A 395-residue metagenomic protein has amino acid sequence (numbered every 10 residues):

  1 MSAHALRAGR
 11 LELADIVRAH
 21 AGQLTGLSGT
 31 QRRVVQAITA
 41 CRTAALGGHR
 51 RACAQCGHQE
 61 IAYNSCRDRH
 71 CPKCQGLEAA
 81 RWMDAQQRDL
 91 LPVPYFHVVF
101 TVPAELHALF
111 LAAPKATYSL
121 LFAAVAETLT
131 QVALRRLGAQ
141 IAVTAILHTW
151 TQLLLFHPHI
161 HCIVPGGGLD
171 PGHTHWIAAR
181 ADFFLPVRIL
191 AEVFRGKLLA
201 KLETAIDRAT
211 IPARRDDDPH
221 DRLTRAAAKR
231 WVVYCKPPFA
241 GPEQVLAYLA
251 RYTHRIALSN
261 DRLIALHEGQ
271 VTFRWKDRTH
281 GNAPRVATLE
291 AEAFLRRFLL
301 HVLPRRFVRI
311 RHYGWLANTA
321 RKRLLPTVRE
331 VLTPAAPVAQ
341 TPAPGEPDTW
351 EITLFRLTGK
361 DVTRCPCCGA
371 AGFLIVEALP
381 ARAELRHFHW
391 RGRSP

Functional and structural regions predicted by a protein language model:
M1-P395: Beta->alpha loop/short-helix hinge microenvironment recognizer with preference for catalytic Tyr/His contexts
